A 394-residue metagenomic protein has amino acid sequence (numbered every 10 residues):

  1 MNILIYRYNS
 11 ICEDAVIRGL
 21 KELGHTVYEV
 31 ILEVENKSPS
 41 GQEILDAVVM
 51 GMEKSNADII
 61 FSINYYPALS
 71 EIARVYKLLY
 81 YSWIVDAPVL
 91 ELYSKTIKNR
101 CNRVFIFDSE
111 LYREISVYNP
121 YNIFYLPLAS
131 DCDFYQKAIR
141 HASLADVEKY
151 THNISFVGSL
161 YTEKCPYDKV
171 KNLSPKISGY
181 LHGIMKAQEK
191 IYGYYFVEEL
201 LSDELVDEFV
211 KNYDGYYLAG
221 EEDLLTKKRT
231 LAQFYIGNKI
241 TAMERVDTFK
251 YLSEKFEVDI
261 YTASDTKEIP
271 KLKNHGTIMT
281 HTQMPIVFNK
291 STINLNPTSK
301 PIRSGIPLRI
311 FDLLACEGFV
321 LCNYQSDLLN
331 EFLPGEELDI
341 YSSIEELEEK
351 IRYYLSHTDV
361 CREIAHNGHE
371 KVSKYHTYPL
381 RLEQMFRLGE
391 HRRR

Functional and structural regions predicted by a protein language model:
N2-C12, Y121-N122, P127-I302, Q325-L328: Nucleotide-sugar donor-binding catalytic core of glycosyltransferases
I3-Y6, M50-Y65: Short N-terminal targeting/anchoring amphipathic segment
L4-R7, I11-D14, R18-L23, Y28-K37 (+4 more regions): Catalytic binding pocket for nucleotide-activated donors in carbohydrate/polymer assembly enzymes
Y6-S10, S62-Y66, V85-D86, I106-S109 (+1 more regions): Structural motif
E35-G51: N-terminal beta-loop-helix "entrance" segment that forms/cooperates in small-molecule cofactor or anionic ligand
A47, L69, L92-Y93, T282-Q283 (+1 more regions): Short acidic active-site motifs
M52-D58, A68-Y80: Glycosyltransferases and closely related glycan-assembly transferases that use nucleotide-activated donors
A73-P88, R103-I106, Y125-L128, S155: Active-site proximal beta-strand in glycosyltransferases
